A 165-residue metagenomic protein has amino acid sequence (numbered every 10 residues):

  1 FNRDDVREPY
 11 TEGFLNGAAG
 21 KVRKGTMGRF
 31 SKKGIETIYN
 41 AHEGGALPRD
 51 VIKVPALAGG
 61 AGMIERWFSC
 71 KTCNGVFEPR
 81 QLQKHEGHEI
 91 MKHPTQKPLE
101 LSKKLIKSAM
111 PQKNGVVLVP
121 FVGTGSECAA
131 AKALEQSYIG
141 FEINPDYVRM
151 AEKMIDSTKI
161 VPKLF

Functional and structural regions predicted by a protein language model:
F1-F165: Class I S-adenosyl-L-methionine
